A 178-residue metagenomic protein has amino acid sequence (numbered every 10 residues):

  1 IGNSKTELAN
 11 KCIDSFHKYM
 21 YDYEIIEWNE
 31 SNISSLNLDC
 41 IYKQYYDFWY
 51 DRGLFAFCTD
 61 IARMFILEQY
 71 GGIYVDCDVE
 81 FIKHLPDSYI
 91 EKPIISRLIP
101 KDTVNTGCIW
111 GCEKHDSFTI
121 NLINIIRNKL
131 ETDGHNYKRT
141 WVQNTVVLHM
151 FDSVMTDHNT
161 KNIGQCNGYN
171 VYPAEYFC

Functional and structural regions predicted by a protein language model:
I1-D60, V75-C178: Glycosyltransferase-associated regions of secretory-pathway enzymes, highlighting luminal stem/catalytic domains
D60-G72: Small-residue hinge/turn detector
